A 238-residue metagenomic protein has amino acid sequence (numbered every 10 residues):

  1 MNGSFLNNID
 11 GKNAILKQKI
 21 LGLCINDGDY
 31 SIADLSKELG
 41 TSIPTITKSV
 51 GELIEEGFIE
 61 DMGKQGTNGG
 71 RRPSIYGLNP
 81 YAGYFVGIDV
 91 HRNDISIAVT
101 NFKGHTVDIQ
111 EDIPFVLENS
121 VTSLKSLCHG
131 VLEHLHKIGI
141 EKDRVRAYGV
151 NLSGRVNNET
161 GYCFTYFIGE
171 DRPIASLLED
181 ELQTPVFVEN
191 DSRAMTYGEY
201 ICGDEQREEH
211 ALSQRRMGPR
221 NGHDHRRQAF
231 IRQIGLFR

Functional and structural regions predicted by a protein language model:
M1-K37: Extreme N-terminal segment that seeds HTH/winged-HTH DNA-binding domains in transcriptional regulators
D29-D61, R71: N-terminal helix-turn-helix
D61-G83, V188-H210: Conserved phosphate-binding catalytic cores of ATP/NTP-utilizing and phosphoryl-transfer enzymes
R72-D108, L212-R226: Gly/Thr-rich phosphate-binding beta-strand-loop-beta motif of the actin/hexokinase/Hsp70
T106, C163, A229-F230: Hydrophobic "anchor" residues
Q110-E209: Glycine-rich phosphate-binding loop and adjoining helix at the ATP-binding site of ATP-dependent phosphoryl-transfer
M195-R238: Acidic, glycine-rich loop-and-beta core segments that form the ion-binding/anion-interacting portion of active sites
